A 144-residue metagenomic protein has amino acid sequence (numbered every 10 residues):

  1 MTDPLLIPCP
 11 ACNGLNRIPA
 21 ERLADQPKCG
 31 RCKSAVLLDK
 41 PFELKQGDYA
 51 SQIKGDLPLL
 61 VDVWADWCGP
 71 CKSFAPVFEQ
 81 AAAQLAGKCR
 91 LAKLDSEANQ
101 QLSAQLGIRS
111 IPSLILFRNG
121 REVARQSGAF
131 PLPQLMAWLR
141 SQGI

Functional and structural regions predicted by a protein language model:
C9-C12, C29-C32: Short cysteine-rich clusters marking metal-coordination/redox-active sites
N13-N16, A35-V36, A75: Cys/His-rich microdomains that often coordinate metals
I18-P27: Short linker/helix segments within small regulatory modules
C32-P41: Short Cys/His-rich micro-motifs in 6-15 aa windows
P41-L59: A short beta-strand-turn-helix
L57, W64-W67, S110: Short pre-active-site segment immediately N-terminal to redox-active cysteine/selenocysteine motifs in thiol-based
K72-L85: Typically the conserved alpha-helix immediately C-terminal to a functionally engaged Cys/Sec in thioredoxin-like
S110, I115-I144: Non-catalytic, surface beta->alpha helical segment in thiol-disulfide oxidoreductase systems
